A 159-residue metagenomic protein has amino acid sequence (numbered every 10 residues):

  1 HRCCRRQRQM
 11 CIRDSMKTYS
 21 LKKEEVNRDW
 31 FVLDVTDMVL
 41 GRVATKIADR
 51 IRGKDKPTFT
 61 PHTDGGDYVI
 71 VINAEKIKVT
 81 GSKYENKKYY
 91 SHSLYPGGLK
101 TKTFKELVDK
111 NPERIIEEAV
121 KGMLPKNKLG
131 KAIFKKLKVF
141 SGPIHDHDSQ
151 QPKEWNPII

Functional and structural regions predicted by a protein language model:
H1-D14: Single conserved hydrophobic/aromatic residue that forms the stacking wall/gate of nucleotide- or nucleobase-binding
Q7, G66, F134: Broad gene-expression machinery/nucleic-acid interaction feature
R8, W30, L137: Short, conserved active-site loop motifs that form the nucleotide-linked donor/cofactor pocket
S15-E118, K128, D146-I159: Ribosome large-subunit tunnel/peptidyl-transferase-proximal elements
I116-E117, K121, F134: Hydrophobic, well-ordered secondary-structure segments
L124-D146: C-terminal structural segments of small proteins and small subunits
